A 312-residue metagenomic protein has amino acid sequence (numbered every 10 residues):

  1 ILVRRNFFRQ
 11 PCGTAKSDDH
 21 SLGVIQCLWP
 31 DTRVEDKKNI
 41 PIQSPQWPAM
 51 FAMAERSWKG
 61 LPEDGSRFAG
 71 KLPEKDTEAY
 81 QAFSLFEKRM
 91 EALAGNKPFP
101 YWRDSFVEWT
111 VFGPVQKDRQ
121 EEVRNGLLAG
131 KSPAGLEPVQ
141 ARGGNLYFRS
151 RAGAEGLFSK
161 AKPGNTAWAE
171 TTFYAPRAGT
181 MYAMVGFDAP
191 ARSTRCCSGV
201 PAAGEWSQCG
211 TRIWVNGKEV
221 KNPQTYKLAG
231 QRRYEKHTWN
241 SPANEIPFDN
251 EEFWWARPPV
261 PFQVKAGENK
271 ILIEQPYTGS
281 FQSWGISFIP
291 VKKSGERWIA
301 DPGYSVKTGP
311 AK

Functional and structural regions predicted by a protein language model:
I1-G144, T166-A167: Substrate-binding groove of N-acetylhexosamine-processing glycoside hydrolases
L28-P30, A175, F187-A189, Q275-Y277: Short beta-strand segments enriched in hydrophobic/aromatic residues within well-folded beta-rich domains
D31-D36, P190-S193, K221, G279-S280: Flexible loop/turn segments at secondary-structure boundaries
E63, T180, Q208-R212: Exposed beta-strand and adjacent loop surfaces of beta-rich binding modules that mediate intermolecular recognition
L85-N165, T172, R192, Q224-T225 (+2 more regions): Accessory carbohydrate-binding/adhesion or oligomerization-edge regions at the termini of glycan-active proteins
A169-Y182, V260-E268: Extracellular and analogous surface-interaction loops
R177-E205: A short beta-strand element within beta-rich, extracytoplasmic domains of secreted/secretory-pathway proteins
C196-G199, A203-F288: Beta-strand-rich ligand-recognition modules
